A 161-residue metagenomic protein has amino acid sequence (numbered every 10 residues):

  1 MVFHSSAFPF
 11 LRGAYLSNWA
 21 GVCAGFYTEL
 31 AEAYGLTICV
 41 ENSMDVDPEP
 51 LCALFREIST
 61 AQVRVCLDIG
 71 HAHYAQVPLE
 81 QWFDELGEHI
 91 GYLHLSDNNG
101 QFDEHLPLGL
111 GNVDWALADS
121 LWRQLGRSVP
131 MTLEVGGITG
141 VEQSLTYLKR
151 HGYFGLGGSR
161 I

Functional and structural regions predicted by a protein language model:
M1-R64, S159: Active-site acidic/histidine proton-transfer and metal-coordination neighborhood in alpha/beta enzyme cores
E29, P48-L67, A72-I161: Histidine-acidic metal/acid-base catalytic patches
